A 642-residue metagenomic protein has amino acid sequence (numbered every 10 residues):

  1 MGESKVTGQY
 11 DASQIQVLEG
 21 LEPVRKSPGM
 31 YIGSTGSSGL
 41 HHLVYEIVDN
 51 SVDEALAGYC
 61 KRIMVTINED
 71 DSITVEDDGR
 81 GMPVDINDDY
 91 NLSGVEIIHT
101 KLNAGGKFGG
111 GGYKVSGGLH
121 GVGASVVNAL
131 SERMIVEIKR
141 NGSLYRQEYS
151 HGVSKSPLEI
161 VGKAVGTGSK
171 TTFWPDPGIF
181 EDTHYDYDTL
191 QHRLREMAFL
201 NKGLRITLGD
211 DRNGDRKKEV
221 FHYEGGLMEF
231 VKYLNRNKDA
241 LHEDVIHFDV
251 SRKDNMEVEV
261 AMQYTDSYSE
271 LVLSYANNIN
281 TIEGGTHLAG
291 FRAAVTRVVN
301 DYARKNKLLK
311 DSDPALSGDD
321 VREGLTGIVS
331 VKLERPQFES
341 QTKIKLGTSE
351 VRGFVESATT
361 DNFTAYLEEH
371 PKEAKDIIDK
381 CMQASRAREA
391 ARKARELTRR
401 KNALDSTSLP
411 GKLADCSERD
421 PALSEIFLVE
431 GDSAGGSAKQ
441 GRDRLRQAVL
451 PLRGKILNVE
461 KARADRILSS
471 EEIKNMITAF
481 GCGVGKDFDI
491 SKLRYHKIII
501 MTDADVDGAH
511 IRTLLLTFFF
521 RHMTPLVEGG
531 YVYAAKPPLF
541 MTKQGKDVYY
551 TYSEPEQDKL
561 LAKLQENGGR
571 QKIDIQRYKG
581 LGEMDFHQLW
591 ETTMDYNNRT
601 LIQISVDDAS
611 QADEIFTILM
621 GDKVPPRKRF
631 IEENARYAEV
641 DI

Functional and structural regions predicted by a protein language model:
M1-Q14, L21, L43-Y45, D53-A55 (+12 more regions): GHKL-family ATPase ATP-binding module
K26-Y45: Conserved short strand/loop->alpha-helix "switch" segment adjacent to the catalytic nucleotide/phosphoryl-transfer site
D53-E54, G81-M82, V506-D507: Residues immediately C-terminal
M82-A104: Short conserved segment of the HATPase_c
D88, E339-R352, Y550-E556, L560: Helical (often loop-to-helix) elements that flank the catalytic cores of nucleotide-handling enzymes
R386-D405, D420-E425, G436, Q440-R442 (+2 more regions): C-terminal interaction appendages of subunits in large macromolecular complexes
